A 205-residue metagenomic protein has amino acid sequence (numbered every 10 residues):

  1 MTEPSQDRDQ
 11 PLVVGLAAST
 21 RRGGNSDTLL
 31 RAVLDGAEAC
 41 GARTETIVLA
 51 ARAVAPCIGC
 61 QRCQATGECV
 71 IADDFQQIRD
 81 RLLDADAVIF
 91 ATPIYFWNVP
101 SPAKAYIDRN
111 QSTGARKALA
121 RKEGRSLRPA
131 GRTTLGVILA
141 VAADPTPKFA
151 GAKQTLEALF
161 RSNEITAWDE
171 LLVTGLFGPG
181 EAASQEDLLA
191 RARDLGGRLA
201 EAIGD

Functional and structural regions predicted by a protein language model:
E3-P11, A18, Q154-D205: Glycine-rich phosphate/pyrophosphate-binding loop and the adjoining helix
D7-A42, P145: N-terminal beta1-alpha1 ligand-phosphate binding loop
P11, V70-R161: Helix-loop-strand module that forms the ligand-binding subsite of alpha/beta enzymes
L12, R43, T134-L135, A167-W168: Residues at the starts of beta-strands that form the adenosine-phosphate
A18, L49, L139-A143: Cofactor-binding loop segments of dinucleotide-utilizing enzymes, especially the Rossmann-like FAD- and NAD(P)+-binding
D27-R31, F149-E157, L189: Short, surface-exposed alpha-helical segments at coil->helix boundaries
A42-R52, E170, T174: A short beta-strand-loop structural module common to alpha/beta enzyme folds
V48-E68, F177-L188: N-terminal beta-loop-helix "entrance" segment that forms/cooperates in small-molecule cofactor or anionic ligand
